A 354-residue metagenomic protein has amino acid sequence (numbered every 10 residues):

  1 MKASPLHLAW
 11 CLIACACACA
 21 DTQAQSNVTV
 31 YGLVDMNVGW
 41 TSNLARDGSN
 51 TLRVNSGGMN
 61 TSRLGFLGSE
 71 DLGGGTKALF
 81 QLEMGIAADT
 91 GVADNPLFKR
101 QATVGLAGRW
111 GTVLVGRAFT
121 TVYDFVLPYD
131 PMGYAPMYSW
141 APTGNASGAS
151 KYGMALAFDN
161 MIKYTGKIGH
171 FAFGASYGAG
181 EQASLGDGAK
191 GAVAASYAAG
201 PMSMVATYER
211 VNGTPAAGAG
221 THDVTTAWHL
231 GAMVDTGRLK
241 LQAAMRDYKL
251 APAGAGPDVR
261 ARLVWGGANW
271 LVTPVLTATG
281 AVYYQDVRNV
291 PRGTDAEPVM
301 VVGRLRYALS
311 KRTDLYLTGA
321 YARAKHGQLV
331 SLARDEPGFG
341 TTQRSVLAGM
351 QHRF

Functional and structural regions predicted by a protein language model:
M1-N27: Cleavable N-terminal export/targeting peptides
Q25-T41, T51-G180, D187-A189, S196-S203: Outer membrane beta-barrel
T29-Y31, K77-L79, T112-L114, A172-G174 (+7 more regions): Residue-level detector of the transmembrane beta-barrel scaffold of outer-membrane proteins
M36-S42, M84-A88, F119-T121, H170 (+8 more regions): Transmembrane beta-strands of outer-membrane beta-barrel pores
G48-G58, V92-K99, G153-M154, Q182-A189 (+5 more regions): Replace "Gram-negative outer membrane beta-barrel proteins" with "bacterial and organellar outer membrane beta-barrel
R63-G65, Q101-T103, M161, A192 (+4 more regions): Membrane-embedded beta-strand positions in outer-membrane beta-barrel channels/transporters
G191-A308, Y321: Detector for outer-membrane/organellar transmembrane beta-barrel domains, recognizing the amphipathic beta-strand
G303, L309, Y321, G338-F354: Outer-membrane beta-barrel "beta-signal"
